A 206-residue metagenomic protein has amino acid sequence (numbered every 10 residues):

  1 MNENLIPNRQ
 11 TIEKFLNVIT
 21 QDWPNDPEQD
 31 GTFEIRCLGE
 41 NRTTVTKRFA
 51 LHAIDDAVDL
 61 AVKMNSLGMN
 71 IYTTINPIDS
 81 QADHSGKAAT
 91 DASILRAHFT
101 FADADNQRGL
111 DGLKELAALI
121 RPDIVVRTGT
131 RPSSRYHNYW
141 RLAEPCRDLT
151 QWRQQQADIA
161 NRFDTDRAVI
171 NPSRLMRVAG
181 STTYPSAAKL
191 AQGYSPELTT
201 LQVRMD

Functional and structural regions predicted by a protein language model:
N2-Y136, W140-Q154: Signature for HUH/AEP ssDNA processing cores
N4-Q10, D22-Q29, D166-D206: C-terminal accessory nucleic-acid interaction domains of nucleic acid-metabolism proteins
I71-N76, F163-S173: Conserved short beta-strand edge segments in small beta-sheet-based binding/regulatory domains
L110-L119, R141-D166, S186-M205: Helical (often loop-to-helix) elements that flank the catalytic cores of nucleotide-handling enzymes
